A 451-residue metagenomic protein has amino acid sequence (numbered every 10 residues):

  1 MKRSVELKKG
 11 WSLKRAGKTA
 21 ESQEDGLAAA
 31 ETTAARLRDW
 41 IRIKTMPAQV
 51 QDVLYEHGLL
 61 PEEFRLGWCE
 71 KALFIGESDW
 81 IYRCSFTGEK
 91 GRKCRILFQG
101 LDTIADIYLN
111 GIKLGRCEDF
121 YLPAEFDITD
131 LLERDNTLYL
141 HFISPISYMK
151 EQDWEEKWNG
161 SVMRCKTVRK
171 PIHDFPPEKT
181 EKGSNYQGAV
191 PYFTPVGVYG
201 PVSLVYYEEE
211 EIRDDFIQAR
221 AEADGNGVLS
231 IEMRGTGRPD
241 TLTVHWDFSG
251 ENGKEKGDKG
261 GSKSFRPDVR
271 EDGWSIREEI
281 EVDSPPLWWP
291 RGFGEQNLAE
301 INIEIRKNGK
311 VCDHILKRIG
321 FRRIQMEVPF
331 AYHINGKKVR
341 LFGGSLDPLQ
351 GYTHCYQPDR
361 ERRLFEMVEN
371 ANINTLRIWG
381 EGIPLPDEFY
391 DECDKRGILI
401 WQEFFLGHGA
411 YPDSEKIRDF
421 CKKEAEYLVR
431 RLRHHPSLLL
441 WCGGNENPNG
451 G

Functional and structural regions predicted by a protein language model:
M1-L376, K395: Secreted/periplasmic carbohydrate-active enzymes, especially glycoside hydrolases
R323-G451: Substrate-binding cleft of carbohydrate-active enzyme catalytic domains
